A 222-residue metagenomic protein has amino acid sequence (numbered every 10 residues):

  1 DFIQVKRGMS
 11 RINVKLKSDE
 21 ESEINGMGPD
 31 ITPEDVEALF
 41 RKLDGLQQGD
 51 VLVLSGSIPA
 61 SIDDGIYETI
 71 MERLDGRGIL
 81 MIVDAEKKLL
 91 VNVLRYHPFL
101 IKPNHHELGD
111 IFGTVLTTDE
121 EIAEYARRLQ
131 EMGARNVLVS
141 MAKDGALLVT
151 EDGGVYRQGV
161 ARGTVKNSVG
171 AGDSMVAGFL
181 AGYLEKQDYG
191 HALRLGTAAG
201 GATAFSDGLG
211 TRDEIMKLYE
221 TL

Functional and structural regions predicted by a protein language model:
D1, M81, V137: Hydrophobic anchor at the start of a short beta-strand that flanks the dinucleotide cofactor-binding loop
D1-Q4, F99-L108, Y156-G159: Short hydrophobic/aromatic-enriched beta-strand-loop microsegments
D1-V51, K217-L222: Conserved N-terminal subdomain of the carbohydrate kinase-like
R11, E34, D110-L116, V165-V169: Short, charged, surface-exposed secondary-structure boundary motifs
S22-N25, L108-F112, T211: A short acidic, helix-capping loop that chelates divalent metal ions and anchors anionic groups
V51-I122: Conserved beta-alpha-beta core of the PfkB/ribokinase-like small-molecule kinase fold
E72, V91, D119-L222: Conserved phosphate-binding/catalytic region of the ribokinase-like
